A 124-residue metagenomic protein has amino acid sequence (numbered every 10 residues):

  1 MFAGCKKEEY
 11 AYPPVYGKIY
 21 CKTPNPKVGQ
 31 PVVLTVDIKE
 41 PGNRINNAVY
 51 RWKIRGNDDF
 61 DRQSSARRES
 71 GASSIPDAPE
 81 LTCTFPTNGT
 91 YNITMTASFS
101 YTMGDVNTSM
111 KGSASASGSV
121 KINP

Functional and structural regions predicted by a protein language model:
G4-P124: Extracellular/lumenal mature domains of secreted and surface-exposed proteins
